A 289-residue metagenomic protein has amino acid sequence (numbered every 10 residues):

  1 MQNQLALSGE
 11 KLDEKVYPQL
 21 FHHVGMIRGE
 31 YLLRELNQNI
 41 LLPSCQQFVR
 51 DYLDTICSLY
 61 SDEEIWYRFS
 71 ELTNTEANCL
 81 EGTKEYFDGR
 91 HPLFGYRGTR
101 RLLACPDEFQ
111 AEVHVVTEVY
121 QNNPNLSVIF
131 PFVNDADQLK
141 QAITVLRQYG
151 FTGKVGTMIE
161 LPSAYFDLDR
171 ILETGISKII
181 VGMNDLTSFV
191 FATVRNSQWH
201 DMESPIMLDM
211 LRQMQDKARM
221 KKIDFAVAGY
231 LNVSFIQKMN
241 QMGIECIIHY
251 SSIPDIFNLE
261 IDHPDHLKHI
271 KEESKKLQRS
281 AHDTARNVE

Functional and structural regions predicted by a protein language model:
M1-E289: Conserved alpha/beta-domain cores
